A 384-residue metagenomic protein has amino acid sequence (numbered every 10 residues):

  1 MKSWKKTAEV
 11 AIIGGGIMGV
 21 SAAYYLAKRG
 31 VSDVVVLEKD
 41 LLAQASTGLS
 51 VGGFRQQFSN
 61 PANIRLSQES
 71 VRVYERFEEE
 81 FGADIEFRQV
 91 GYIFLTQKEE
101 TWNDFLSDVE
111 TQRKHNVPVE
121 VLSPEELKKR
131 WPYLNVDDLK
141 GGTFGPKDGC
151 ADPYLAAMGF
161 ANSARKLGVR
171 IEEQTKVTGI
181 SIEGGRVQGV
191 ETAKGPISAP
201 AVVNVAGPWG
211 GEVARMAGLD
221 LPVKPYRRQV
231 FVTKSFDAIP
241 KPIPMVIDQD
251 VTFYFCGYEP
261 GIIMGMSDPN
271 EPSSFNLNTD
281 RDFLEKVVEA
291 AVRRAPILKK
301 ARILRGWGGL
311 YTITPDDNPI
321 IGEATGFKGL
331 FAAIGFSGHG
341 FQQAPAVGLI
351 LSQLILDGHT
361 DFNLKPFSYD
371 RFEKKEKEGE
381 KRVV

Functional and structural regions predicted by a protein language model:
W4-M18, V35: Beta1/beta-strand and adjacent pyrophosphate-binding region of the FAD-binding site in flavoprotein oxidoreductases
Y24-K28, F54, R76, A83-G91 (+4 more regions): Active-site substrate-recognition segment that forms the wall of the catalytic cavity or substrate channel
A27-T47: Glycine-rich FAD pyrophosphate-binding loop
G52-R130, T252-Y254, A290-V292: Dinucleotide-binding Rossmann-like beta1-alpha1 core, especially the glycine-rich loop that anchors the ADP
R65, L95-N103, F144-N162, N278-F283: Short beta-strand to alpha-helix junction loop
F144-P200: Helical element adjacent to the flavin cofactor pocket in flavoenzyme catalytic cores
V292-V384: C-terminal catalytic lobe of FAD-dependent flavoproteins
